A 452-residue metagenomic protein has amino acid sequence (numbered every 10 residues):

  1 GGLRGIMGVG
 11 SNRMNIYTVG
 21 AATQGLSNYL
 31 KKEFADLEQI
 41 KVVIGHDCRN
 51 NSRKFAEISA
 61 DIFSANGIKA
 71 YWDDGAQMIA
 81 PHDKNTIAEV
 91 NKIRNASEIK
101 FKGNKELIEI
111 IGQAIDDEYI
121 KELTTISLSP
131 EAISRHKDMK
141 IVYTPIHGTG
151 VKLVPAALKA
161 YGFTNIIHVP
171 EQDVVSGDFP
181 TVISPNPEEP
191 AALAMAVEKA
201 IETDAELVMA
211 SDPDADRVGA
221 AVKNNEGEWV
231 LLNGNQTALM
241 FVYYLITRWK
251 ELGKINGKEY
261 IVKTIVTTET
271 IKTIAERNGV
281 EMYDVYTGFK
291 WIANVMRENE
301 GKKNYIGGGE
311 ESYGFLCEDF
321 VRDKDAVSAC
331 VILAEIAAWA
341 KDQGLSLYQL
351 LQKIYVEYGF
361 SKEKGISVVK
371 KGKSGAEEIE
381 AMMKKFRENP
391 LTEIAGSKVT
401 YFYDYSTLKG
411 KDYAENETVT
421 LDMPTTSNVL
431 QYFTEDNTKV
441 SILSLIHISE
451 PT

Functional and structural regions predicted by a protein language model:
G2-N12, P145-L153, A157, P213 (+2 more regions): Conserved phosphate/anionic-ligand binding catalytic regions in large, soluble enzymes, centered on
G2-S59, I110-K137, T149: An N-terminal, well-structured beta->alpha segment
T18, G67-A192, A200: Gly/Ser/Thr-enriched, mixed-charge loops and adjacent short helices that form phosphate/oxyanion-binding elements
K54-I62, G67-W72, D216-G234: Short Gly/Thr/Asp-enriched flexible loops that form oxyanion-binding sites at enzyme active sites
I68-W72, I79-R94, N186-A210, L245 (+3 more regions): Phosphate/diphosphate-binding loops
I201, A205-L207, E228-V230, R248-L445: Phosphate-binding and adjacent anionic-ligand microenvironments
S444-T452: Residue-level detector of conserved catalytic or cofactor/ligand-binding positions in enzyme active sites
